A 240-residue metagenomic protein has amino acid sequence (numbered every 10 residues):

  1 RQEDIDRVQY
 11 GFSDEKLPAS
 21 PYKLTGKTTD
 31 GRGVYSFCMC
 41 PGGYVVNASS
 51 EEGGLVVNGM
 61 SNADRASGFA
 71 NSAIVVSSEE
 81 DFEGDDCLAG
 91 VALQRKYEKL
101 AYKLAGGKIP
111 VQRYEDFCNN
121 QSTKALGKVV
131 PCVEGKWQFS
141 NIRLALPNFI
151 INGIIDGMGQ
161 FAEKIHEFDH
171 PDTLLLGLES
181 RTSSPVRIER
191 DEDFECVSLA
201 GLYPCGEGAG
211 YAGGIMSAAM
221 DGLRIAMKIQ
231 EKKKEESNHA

Functional and structural regions predicted by a protein language model:
R1-A240: Residues forming the flavin
